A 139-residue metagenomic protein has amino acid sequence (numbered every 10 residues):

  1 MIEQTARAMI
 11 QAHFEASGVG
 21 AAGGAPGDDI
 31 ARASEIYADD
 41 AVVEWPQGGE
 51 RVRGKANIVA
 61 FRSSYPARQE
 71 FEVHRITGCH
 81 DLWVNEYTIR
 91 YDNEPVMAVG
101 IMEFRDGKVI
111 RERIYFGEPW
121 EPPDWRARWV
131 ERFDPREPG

Functional and structural regions predicted by a protein language model:
M1-E35, D39, V130-G139: Short, low-complexity N-terminal intrinsically disordered segments enriched in polar/charged residues
E3-I10, G54-I58, P95: A structural signal for well-ordered alpha-helical scaffolds and beta->alpha junctions
A12-G20, E44, E86, R90: Alpha-helix C-capping/helix-to-loop hinge sites
G20-A22, P26, E50-R51, A56 (+3 more regions): Compositionally biased, intrinsically disordered low-complexity regions
D28-H80: A solvent-exposed, acidic/Ser-Thr-rich amphipathic alpha-helical stretch
V59-G139: A beta-strand edge to alpha-helix "cap/lid" segment located at domain peripheries
